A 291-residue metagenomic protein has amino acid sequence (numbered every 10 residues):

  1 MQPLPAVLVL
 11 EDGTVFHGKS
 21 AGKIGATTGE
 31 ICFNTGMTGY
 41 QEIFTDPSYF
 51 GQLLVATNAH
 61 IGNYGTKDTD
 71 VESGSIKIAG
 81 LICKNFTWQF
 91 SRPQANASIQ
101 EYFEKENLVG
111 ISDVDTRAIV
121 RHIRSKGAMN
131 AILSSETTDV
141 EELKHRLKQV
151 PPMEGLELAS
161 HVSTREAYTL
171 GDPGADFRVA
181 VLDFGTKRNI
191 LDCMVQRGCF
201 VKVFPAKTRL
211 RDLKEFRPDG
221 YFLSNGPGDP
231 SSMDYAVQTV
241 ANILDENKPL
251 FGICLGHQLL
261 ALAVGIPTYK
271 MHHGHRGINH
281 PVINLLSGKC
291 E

Functional and structural regions predicted by a protein language model:
M1-R211, E215-F216, P230: RNA-binding accessory domains that recognize and position tRNA/RNA substrates
G220, N225-E291: Cysteine-nucleophile active-site neighborhood
